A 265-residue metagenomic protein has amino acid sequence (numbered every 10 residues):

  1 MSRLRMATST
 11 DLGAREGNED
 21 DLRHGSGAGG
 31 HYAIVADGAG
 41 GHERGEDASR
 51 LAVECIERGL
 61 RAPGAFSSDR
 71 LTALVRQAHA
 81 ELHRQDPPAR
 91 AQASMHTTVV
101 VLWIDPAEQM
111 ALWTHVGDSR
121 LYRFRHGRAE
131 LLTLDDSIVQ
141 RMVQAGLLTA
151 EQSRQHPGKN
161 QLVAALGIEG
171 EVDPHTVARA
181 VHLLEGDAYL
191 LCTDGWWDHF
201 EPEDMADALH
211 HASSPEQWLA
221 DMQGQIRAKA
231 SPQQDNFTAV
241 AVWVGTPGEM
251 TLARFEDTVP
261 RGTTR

Functional and structural regions predicted by a protein language model:
M1-R265: PP2C/PPM-type serine/threonine phosphatase catalytic domain
